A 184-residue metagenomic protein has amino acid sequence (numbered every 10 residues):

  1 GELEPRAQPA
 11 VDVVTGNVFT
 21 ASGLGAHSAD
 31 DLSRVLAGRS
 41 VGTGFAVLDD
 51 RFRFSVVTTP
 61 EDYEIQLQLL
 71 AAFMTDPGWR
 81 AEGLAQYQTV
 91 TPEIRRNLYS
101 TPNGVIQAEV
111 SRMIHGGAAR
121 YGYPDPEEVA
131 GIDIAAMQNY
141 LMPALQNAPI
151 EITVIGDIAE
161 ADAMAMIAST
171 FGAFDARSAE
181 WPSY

Functional and structural regions predicted by a protein language model:
G1-T20, L24-D76, Q88-R96, T101-G131 (+1 more regions): M16 family metallopeptidases and their MPP-like homologs
E4, I65, Y140, D162-A163 (+1 more regions): Short helix/loop capping segments that flank catalytic or ligand/cofactor-binding pockets
E151-Y184: An aromatic/glycine/proline-enriched structural segment found at the starts of mature extracellular/organellar domains
